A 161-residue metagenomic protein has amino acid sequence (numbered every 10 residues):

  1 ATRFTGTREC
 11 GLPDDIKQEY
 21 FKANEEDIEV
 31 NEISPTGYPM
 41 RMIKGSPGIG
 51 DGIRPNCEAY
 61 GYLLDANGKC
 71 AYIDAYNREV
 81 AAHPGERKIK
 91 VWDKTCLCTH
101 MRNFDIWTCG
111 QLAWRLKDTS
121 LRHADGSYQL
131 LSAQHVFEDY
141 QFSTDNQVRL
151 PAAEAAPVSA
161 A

Functional and structural regions predicted by a protein language model:
T2-A161: Conserved active-site-proximal phosphate/metal-binding subdomains
